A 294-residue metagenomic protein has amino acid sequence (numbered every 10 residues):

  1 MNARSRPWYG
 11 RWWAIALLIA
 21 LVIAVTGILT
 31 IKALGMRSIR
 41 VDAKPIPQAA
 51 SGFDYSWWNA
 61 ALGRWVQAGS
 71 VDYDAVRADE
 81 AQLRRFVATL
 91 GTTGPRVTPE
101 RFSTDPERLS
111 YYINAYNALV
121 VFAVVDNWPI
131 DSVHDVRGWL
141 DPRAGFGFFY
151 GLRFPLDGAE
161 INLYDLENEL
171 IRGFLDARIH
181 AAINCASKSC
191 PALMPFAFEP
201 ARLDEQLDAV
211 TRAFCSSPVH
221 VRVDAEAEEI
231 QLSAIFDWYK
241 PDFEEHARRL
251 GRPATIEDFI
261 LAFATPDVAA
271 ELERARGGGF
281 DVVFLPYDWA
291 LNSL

Functional and structural regions predicted by a protein language model:
R4-I23: N-terminal Sec-pathway targeting helices
I28-L294: Interaction/scaffold regions that mediate signaling and macromolecular assembly across diverse proteins
